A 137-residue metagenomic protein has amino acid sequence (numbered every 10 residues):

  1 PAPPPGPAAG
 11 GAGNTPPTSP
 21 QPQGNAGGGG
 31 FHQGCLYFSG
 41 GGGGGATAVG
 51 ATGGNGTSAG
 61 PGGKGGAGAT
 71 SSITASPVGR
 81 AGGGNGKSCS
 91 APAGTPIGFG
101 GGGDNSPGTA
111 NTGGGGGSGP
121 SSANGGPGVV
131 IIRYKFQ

Functional and structural regions predicted by a protein language model:
P1-Q137: Low-complexity, glycine/proline-biased repetitive segments and flexible coils/loops
